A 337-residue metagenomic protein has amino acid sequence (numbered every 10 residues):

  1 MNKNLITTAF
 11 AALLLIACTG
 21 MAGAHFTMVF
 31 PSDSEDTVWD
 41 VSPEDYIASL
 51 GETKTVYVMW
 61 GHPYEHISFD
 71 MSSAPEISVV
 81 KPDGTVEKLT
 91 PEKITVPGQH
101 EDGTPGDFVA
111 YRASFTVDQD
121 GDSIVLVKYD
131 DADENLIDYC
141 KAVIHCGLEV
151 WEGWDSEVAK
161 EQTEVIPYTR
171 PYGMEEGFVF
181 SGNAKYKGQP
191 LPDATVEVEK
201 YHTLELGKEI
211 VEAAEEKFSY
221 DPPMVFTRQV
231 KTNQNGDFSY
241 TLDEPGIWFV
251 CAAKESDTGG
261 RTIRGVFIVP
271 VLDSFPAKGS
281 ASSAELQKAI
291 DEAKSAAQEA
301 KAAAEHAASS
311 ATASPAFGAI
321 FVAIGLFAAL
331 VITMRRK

Functional and structural regions predicted by a protein language model:
M1-A24, K301-K337: Secretory targeting signatures
I6-T8, D237, S295: A generic signature of intrinsically disordered, low-complexity regions enriched in glycine/proline and charged/polar
G23-I290: N-terminal soluble domains immediately following signal/targeting peptides that reside in extracytoplasmic
F275-T312: C-terminal low-complexity, Ser/Thr- and acidic/Pro-rich disordered "stalk" regions positioned immediately N-terminal
